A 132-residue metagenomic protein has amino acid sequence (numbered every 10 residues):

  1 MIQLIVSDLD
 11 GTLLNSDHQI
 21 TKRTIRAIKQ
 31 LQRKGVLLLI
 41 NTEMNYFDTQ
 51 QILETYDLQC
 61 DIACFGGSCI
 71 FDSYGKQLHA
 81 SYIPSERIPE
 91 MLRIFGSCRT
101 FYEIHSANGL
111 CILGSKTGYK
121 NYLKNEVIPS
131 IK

Functional and structural regions predicted by a protein language model:
I2-H18, M91: Asp-based phosphoryl-transfer active-site loop
R23-G35, E90, I94: Catalytic-core regions built around general acid/base machinery
I28-Q51, G66, E103-S106: Substrate-recognition element of Asp-dependent hydrolases with the DxDx(T/V) motif
Q51-Q59, K116-K120: Glycine-rich loop at the start of a catalytic domain that most often binds anionic cofactors/ligands
S68-K132: HAD-like small-molecule phosphatases
